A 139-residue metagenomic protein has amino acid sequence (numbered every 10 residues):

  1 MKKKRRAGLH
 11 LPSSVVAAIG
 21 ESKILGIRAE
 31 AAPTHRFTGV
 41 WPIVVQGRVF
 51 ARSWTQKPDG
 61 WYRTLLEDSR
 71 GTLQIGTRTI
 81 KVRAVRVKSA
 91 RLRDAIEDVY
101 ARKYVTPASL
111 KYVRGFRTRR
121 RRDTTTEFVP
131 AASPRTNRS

Functional and structural regions predicted by a protein language model:
M1-R36: Short, conserved active-site entrance elements at the starts or edges of catalytic domains
K2-K4, Q56-P134: Short, structured beta-strand-loop surface elements
V16-A17, W41, F116-T118: Short secondary-structure boundary/capping segments
S22-Q56, R63, G71-Q74: Short beta-strand segments
F50, P134-T136: Residue-level signal for secondary-structure boundary sites
S139: Catalytic cores of nucleic-acid ligases and guanylyltransferases
